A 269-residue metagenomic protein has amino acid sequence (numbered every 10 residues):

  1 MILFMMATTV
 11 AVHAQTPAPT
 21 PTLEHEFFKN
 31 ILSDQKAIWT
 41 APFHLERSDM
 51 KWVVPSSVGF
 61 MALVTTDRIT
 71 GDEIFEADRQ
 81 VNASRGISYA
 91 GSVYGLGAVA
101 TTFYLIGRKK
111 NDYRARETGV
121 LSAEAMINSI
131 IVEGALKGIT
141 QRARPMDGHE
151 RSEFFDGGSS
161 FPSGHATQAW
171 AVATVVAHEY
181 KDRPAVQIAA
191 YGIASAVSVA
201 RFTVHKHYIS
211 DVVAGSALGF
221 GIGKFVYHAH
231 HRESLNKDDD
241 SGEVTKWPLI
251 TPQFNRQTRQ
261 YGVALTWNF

Functional and structural regions predicted by a protein language model:
I2-W52, A83-G97, K109-F269: Replace "edges of transmembrane helices
V53-S57: Alpha-helical transmembrane segments
G59, V99-F103, A173: Well-ordered alpha-helical segments within folded domains of soluble proteins
G59-I69: Alpha-helical transmembrane segments of multi-pass membrane proteins
R68-D78: Interfacial/capping segments of alpha-helical transmembrane domains
G71, T102-F103, A196, V226: Conserved protein kinase catalytic domain
